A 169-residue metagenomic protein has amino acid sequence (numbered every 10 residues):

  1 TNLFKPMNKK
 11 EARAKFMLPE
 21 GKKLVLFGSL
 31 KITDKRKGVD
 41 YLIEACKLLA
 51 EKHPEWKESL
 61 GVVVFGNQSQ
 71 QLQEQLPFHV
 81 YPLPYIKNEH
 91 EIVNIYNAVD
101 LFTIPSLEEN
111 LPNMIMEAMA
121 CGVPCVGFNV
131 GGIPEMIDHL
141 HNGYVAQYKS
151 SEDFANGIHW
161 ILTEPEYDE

Functional and structural regions predicted by a protein language model:
K5-L18: A short helix/loop element that forms part of the nucleotide-sugar donor recognition site in Leloir-type
P19-K37, I43-K47: Conserved donor-binding/catalytic core segment of Leloir-type glycosyltransferases
H53, K57-G61, G66-H90: Nucleotide-activated donor-binding/catalytic signature segment of Leloir-type glycosyltransferases, i.e., the conserved
N94-V99: Short alpha-helical donor nucleotide-sugar binding micro-motif in glycosyltransferases
L107: Aromatic "clamp/platform" in nucleotide-sugar-dependent glycosyltransferases that forms part of the donor/acceptor
M116, V130-L140, Y144-V145: Short acidic/histidine- and often glycine-rich active-site loop of Leloir-type glycosyltransferases that engages
P124-G127: Short hydrophobic beta-strand element within catalytic cores of glycosyltransferases and related nucleotide-activated
H139-L140, Y144-S151, W160-P165: Conserved acidic donor-binding segment of nucleotide-sugar-dependent glycosyltransferases
